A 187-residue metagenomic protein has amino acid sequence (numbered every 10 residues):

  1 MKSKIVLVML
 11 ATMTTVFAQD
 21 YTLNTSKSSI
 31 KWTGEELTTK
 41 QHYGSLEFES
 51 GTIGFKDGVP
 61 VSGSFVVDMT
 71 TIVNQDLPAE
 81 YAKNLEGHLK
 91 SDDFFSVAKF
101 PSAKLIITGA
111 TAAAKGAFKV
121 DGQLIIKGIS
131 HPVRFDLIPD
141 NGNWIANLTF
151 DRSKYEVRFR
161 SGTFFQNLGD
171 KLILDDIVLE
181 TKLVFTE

Functional and structural regions predicted by a protein language model:
K4-T14: Sec-dependent N-terminal signal peptides
Q19-E187: Low-complexity, acidic/polar, glycine-enriched regions of mature
